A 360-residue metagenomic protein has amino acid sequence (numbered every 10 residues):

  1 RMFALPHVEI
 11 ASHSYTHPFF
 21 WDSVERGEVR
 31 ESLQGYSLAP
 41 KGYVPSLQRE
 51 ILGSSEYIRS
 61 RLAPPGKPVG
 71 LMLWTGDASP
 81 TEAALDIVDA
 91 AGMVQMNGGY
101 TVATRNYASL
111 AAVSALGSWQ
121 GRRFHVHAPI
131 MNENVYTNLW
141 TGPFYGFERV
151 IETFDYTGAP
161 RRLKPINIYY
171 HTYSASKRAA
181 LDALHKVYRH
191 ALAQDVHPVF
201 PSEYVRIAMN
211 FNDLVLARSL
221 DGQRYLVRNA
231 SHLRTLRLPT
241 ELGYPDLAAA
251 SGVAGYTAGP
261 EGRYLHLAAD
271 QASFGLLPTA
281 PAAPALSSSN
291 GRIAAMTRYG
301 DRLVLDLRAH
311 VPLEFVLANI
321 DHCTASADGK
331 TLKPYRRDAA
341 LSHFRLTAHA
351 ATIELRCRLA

Functional and structural regions predicted by a protein language model:
R1-F3, Y107-R123, Y145-T157: Alpha-helical scaffolding within the catalytic cores of extracellular/periplasmic polymer-degrading hydrolases
R1-I10, R59-A63, D89-A108, P165-G255: C-terminal domain-boundary segment and adjacent tail
R1-S79, A83, A91-A111, L163-N167: Metal-dependent polysaccharide deacetylase catalytic core of the NodB/CE4 family, i.e., the active-site-bearing domain
G27, L110-L116, D213-L216: Short low-complexity, flexible loop/linker segments enriched in glycine and/or proline with clustered acidic
E31-Y36, S118-F124, R218-Q223: A polyampholytic, Gly/Pro-enriched intrinsically disordered region
K41, P45-Q48, L52, E56-P64 (+2 more regions): Catalytic grooves of carbohydrate-active enzymes
D89-V94, G99-T101, V113-W140, G158-R161: Long, His/Glu/Asp-enriched segments that create or flank divalent metal/ion-associated functional microenvironments
V196-A360: Non-catalytic C-terminal accessory domains or segments of carbohydrate-active enzymes
